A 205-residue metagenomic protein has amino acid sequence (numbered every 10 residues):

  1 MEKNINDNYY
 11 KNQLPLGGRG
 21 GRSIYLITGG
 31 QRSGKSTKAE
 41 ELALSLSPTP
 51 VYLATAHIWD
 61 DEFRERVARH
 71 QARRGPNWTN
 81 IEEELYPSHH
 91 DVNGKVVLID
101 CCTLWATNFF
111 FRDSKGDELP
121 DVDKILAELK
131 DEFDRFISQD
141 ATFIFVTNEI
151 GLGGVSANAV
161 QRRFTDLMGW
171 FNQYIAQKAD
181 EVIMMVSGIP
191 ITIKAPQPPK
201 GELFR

Functional and structural regions predicted by a protein language model:
E2, N6, Y10-Q13: Pre-Walker A adenine-sensing motif
L16-R19: Glycine-biased, low-complexity coil/linker segments
S23-V92: Conserved P-loop
L26, V96-L98, I144-V146: Structural motif
A39, H70, L98, N148 (+1 more regions): Residue-level signal for inorganic ion chemistry
P50, V97, E181-I183: Short, well-ordered beta-strand core segments
P76-E128: Helix-adjacent hinge/juxtasegments
N108-R205: Replace "adjacent to P-loop NTPase cores in ATP/GTP-dependent enzymes" with "adjacent to NTP-binding cores
